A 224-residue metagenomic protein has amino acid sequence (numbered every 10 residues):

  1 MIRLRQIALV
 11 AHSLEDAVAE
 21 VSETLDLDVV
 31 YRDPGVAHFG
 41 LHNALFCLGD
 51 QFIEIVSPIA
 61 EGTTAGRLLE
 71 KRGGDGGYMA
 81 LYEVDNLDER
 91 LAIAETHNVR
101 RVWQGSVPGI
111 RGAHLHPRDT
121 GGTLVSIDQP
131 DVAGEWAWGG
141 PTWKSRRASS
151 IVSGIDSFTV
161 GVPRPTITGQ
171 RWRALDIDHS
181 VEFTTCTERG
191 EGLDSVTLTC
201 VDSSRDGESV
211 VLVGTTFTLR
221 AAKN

Functional and structural regions predicted by a protein language model:
M1-R3, I151: Short, surface-exposed connector motifs at secondary-structure boundaries
L4-R5, D75-M79, L193: Eukaryotic phosphotyrosine signaling hubs
I7, A80, F158, V196: Hydrophobic adenine-recognition pocket in adenosine-nucleotide-binding enzymes
A8-F52, E89-L115, A148-R189: Core segments of cupin and vicinal oxygen chelate
A11-S13, V84-N86, D119, D131: Short, flexible loop/turn elements at secondary-structure junctions
F52-P58: Polyanion/phosphate-binding surface patch
E54, L91-S157, H179-N224: Vicinal oxygen chelate
E61-E89, A94, R100-R101: Hydrophobic/aromatic-rich structural module bridging two neighboring secondary-structure elements via a short loop
